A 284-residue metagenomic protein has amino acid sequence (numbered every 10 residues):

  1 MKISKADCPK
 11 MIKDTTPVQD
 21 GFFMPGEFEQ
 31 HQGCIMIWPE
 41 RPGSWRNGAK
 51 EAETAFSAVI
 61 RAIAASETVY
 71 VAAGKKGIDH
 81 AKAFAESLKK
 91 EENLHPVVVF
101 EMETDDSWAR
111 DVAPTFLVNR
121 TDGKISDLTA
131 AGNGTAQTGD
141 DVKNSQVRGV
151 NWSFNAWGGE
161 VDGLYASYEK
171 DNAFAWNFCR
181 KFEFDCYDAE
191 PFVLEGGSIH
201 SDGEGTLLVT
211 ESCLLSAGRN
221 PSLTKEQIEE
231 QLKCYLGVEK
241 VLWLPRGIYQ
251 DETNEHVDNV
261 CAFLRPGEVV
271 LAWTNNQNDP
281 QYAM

Functional and structural regions predicted by a protein language model:
M1-N133, T138-M284: The feature marks the mature, well-folded catalytic cores of soluble enzymes
